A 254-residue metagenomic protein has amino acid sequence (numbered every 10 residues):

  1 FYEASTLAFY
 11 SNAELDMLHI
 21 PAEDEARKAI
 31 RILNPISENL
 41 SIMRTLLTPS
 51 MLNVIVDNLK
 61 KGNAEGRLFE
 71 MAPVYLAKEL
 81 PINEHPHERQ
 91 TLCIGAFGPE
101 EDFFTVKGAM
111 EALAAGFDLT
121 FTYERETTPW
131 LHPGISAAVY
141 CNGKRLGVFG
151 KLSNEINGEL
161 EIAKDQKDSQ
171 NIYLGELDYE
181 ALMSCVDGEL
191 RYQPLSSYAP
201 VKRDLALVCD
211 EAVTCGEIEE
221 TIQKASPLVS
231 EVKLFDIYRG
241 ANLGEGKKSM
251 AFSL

Functional and structural regions predicted by a protein language model:
F1-G66, R203, S253: Extended, well-folded interaction surfaces typified by the phenylalanyl-tRNA synthetase beta subunit core
Y2-E3, P35, S50, V54-N58 (+3 more regions): Generic, well-ordered alpha-helical scaffold segments in large soluble proteins
T6, K78-P81, H87-E88, C93 (+1 more regions): A carboxyl-terminal module marker
F9, S37, P73-L76, I237-R239: Residues that form or immediately flank small-molecule/cofactor binding pockets and catalytic motifs
M17-H19, V54, F69, P73-A77 (+1 more regions): Charge-rich, low-complexity amphipathic helices in intrinsically disordered tails/linkers adjacent to domains
N39, M43, G98-T105: Short alpha-helix boundary/capping segments
S41-P73, E161-N171, E180-D187, S197-A199: C-terminal basic regulatory modules in eukaryotic proteins
